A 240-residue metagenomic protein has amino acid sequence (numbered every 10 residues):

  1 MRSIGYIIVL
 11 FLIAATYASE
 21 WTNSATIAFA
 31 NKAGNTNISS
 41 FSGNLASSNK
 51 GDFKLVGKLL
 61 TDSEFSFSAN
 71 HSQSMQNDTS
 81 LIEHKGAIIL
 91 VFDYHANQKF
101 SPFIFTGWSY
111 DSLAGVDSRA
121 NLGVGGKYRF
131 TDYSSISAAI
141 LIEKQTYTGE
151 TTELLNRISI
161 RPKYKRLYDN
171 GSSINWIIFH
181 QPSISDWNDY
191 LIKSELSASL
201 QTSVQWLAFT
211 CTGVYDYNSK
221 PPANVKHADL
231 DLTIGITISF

Functional and structural regions predicted by a protein language model:
M1-T22, S239-F240: Cleavable N-terminal export/targeting peptides
S19-I89, F105-L113, S185, K193: Transmembrane beta-barrel domains of bacterial outer-membrane proteins
W21, F53-F65, K99-P102, Y133-I136 (+2 more regions): Repeated loop/turn-to-beta-strand initiation elements of outer-membrane beta-barrel proteins
W21, N37-F41, I82-G86, S118-L122 (+3 more regions): Residues that define the transmembrane beta-barrel architecture of outer-membrane proteins
A25-I27, G43-L45, I88-L90, V124 (+4 more regions): Membrane-embedded beta-strands of outer-membrane beta-barrel proteins, especially the hydrophobic/small aromatic
A25-N31, F65-H71, I104-W108, V124 (+4 more regions): Transmembrane beta-barrel strands of outer-membrane/channel proteins
S135-W206, D216: Outer-membrane beta-barrel transmembrane domain signature
L200-T202, A228-F240: Outer-membrane beta-barrel "beta-signal"
